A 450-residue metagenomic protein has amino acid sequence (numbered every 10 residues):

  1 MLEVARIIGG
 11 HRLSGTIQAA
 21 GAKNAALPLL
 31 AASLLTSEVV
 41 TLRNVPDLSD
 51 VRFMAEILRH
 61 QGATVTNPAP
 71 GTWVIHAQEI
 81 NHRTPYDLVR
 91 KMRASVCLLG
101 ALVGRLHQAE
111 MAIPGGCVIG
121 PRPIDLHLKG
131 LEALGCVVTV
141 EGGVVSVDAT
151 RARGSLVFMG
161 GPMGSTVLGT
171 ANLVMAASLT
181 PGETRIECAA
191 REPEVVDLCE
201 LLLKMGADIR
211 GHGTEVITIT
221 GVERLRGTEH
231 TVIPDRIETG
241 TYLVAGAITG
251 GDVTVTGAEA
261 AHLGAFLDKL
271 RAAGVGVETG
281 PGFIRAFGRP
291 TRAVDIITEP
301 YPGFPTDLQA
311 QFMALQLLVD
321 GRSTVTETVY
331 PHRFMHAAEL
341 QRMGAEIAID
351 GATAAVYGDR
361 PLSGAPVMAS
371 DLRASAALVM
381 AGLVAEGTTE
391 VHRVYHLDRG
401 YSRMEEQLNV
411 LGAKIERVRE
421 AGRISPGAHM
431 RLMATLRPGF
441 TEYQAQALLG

Functional and structural regions predicted by a protein language model:
M1-G450: Short, structured segments at the rim of ligand-binding sites
